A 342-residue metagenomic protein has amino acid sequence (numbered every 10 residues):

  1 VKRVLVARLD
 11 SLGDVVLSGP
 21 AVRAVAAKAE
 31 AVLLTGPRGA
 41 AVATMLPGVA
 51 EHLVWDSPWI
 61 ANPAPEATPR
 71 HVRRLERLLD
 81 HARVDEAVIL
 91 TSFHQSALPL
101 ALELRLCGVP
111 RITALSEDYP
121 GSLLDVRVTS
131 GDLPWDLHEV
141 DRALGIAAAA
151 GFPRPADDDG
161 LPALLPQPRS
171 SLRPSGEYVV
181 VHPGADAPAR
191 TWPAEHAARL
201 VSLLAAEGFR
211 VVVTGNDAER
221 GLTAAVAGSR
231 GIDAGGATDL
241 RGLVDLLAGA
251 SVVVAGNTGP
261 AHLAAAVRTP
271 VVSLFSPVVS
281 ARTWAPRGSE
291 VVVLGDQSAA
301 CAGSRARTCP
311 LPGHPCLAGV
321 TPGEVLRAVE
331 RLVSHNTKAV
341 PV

Functional and structural regions predicted by a protein language model:
V1-V342: Catalytic machinery of carbohydrate-active enzymes, primarily nucleotide-sugar-dependent glycosyltransferases
